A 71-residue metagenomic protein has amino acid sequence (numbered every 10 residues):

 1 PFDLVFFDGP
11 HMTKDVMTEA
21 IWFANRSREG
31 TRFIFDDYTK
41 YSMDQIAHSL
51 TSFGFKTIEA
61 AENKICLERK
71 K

Functional and structural regions predicted by a protein language model:
P1-V5: A short acidic, Gly/Pro-enriched loop at the edge of an enzyme's catalytic core that lines a small-molecule cofactor
D8-H11: Switch II (G3) loop of P-loop NTPases
T13-K71: C-terminal substrate-binding/active-site "lid" region of AdoMet-derived donor-dependent transferases
